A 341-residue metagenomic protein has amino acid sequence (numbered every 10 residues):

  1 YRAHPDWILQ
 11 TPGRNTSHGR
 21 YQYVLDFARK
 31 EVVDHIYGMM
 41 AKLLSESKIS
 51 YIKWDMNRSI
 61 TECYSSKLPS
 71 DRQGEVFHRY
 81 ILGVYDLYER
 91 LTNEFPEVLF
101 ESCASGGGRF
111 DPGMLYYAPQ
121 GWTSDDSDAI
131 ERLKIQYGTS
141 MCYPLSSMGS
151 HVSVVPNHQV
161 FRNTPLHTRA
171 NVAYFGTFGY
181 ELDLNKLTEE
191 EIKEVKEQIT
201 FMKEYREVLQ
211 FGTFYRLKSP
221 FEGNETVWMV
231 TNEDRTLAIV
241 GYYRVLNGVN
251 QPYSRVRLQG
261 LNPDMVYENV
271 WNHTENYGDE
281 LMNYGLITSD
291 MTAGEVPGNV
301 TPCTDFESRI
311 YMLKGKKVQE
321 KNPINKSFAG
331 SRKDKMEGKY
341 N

Functional and structural regions predicted by a protein language model:
Y1-D34, H78-N185: Glycan-recognition surfaces
L25-D55: An active-site-proximal structural segment forming one wall of the substrate-binding cleft that immediately precedes
I36, D55, F100, A173 (+2 more regions): Conserved, mostly hydrophobic/aromatic
R58-C63, G107-P112, H158-V160, E181-D183 (+3 more regions): Flexible loop/turn segments at secondary-structure boundaries
H167-K218: Catalytic cores of secreted or luminal carbohydrate-active enzymes
P220-P263: Carbohydrate-binding surface patches
Q259-E275: Solvent-exposed beta-hairpin/edge-strand motifs
E280-G338: C-terminal beta-strand-rich structural cap/linker in extracellular carbohydrate-active enzymes
